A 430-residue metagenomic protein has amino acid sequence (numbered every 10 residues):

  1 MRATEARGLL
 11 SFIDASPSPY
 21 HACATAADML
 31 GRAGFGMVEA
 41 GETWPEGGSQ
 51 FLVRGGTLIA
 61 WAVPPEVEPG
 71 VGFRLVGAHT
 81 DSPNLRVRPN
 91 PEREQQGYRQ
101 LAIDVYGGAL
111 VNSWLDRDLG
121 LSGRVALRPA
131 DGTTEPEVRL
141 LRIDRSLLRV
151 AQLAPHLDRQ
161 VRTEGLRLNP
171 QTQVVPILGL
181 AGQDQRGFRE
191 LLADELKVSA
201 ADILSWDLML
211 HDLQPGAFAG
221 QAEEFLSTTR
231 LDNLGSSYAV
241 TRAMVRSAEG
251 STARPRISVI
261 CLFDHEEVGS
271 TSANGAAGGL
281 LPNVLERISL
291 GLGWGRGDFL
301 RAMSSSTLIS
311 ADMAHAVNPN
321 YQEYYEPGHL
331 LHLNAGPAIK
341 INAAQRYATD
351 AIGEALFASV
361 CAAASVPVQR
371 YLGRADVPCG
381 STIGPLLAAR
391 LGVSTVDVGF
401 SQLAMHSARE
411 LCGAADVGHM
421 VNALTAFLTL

Functional and structural regions predicted by a protein language model:
M1-L430: N-terminal hydrophobic/helix-forming segments and targeting peptides
